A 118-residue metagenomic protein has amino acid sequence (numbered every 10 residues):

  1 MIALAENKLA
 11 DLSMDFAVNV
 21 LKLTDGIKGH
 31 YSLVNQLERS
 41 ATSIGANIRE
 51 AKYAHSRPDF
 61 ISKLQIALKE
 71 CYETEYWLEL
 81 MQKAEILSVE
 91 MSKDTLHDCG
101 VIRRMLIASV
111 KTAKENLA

Functional and structural regions predicted by a protein language model:
M1-A118: Amphipathic alpha-helical assembly/interaction segments
